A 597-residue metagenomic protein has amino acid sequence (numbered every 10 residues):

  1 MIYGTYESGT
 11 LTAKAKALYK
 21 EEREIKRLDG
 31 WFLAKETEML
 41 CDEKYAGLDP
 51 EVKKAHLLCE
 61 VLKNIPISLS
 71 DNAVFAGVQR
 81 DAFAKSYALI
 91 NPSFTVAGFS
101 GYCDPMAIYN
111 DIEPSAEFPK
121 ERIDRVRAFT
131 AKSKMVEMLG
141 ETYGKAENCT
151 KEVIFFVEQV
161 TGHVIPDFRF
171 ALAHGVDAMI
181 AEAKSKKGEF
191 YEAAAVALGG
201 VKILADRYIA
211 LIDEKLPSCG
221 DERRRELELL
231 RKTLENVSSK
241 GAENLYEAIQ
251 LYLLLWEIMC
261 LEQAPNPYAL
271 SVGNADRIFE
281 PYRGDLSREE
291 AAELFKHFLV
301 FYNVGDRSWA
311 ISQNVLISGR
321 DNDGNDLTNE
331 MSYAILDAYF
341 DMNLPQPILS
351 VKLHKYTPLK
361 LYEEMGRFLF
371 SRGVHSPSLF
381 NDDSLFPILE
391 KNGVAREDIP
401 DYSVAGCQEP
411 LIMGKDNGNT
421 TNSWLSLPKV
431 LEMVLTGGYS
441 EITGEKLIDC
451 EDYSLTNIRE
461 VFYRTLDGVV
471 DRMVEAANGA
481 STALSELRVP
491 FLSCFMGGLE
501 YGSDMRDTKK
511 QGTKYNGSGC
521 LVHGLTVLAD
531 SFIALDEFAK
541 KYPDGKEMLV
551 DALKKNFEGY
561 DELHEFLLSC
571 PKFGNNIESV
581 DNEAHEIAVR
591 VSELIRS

Functional and structural regions predicted by a protein language model:
M1-A194, P217, R224-L229, T233-S597: Conserved catalytic cores of very large enzyme subunits
E192-I203, R207: Extended non-globular scaffold/tether segments
A205-D213, D276-E280: Extended amphipathic alpha-helical scaffold segments
